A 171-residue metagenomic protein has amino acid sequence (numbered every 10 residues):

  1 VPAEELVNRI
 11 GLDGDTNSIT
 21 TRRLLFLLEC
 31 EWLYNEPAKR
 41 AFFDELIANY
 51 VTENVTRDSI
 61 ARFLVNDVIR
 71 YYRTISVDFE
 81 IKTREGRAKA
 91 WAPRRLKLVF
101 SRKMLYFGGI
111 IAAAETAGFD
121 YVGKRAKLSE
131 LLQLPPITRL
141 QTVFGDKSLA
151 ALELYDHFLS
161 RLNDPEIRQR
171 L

Functional and structural regions predicted by a protein language model:
V1-L27: Metal-dependent nucleotidyltransferase catalytic core
P2-L6, T16, Y34, G118 (+1 more regions): General structural signal for secondary-structure boundaries
E31: Short conserved active-site loop signatures built around small residues
A38-L171: Conserved nucleotidyltransferase catalytic core and NTase-mimicking acidic/glycine-rich helix/loop elements in nucleic
